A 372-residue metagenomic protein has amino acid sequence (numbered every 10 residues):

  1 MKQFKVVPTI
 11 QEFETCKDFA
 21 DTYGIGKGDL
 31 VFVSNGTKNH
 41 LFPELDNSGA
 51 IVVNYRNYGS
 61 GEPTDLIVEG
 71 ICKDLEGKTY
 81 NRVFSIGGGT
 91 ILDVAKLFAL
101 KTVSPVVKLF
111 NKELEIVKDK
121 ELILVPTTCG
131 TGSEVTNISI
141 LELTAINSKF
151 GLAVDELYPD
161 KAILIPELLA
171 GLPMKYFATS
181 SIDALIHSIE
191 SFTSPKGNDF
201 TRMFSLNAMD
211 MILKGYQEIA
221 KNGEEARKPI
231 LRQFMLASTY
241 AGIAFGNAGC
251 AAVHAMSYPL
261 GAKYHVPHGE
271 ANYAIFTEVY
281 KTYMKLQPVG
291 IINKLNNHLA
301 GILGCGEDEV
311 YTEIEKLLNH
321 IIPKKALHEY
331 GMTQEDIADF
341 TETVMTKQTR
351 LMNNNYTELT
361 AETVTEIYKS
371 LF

Functional and structural regions predicted by a protein language model:
M1-R82, L327: ATP/NTP phosphate-donor binding region
D29-V31, N81-F84, E121-I123, D160-A162 (+2 more regions): Structural motif
L41-P43, V94-K96, E134-V135, P173: Short glycine-/acidic-enriched loop or helix-start segments at secondary-structure transitions that form or flank
G89: Acidic-aromatic/histidine active-site loop/patch
D93-S104: DPxDG-like acidic metal-binding loop motif
V103-D199, G290-K294: A glycine/threonine-rich phosphate-anchoring loop and its flanking beta-alpha core in nucleotide/phosphate-binding
E156, H298-F372: C-terminal charged capping/lid subdomain of soluble metabolic enzymes
S191-K316: Active-site segments that bind and position negatively charged phosphate/pyrophosphate groups
